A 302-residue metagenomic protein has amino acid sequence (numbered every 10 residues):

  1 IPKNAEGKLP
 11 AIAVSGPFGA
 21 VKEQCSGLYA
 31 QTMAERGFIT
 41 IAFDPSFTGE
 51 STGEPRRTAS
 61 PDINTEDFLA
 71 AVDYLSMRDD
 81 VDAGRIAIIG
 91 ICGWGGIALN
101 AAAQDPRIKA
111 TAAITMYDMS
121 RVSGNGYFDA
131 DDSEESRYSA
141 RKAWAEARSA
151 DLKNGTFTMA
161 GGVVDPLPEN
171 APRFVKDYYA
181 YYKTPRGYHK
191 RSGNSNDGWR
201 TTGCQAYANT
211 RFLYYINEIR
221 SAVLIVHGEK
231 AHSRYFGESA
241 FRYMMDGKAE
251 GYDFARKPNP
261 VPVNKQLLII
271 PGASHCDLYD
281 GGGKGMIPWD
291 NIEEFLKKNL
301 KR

Functional and structural regions predicted by a protein language model:
G7-P17: Short beta-strand element of the alpha/beta-hydrolase
G19-Q31, P45, G237: The serine-hydrolase catalytic nucleophile loop
T32-T52: Conserved alpha/beta-hydrolase
T58-D79, D290: Alpha/beta-hydrolase active-site loop
D79-C92: Alpha/beta-hydrolase fold nucleophile elbow
L99-T184: Alpha/beta-hydrolase-fold enzymes
I219, I225-H227: Short beta-strand/loop motif that positions the catalytic acidic residue of the alpha/beta-hydrolase fold
A273-M286: Catalytic histidine-centered segment of alpha/beta-hydrolase-like enzymes
